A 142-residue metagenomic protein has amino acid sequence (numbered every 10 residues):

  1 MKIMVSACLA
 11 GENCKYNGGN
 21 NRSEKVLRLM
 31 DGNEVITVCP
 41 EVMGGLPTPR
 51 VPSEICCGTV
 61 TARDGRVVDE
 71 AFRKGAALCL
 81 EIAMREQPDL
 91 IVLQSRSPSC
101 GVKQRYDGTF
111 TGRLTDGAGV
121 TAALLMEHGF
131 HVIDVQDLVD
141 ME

Functional and structural regions predicted by a protein language model:
M1-M4: Extreme N-terminal starter segment of soluble prokaryotic enzymes
C8, Q94-S97, D137: Short, well-ordered beta-to-alpha junction loops that form the rim of enzyme active sites and present histidine/acidic
G11-G18: Short N-terminal binding/cap micro-motifs at the start of the first secondary-structure element
N13, M43, S53-I82, E86 (+1 more regions): Divalent-metal-activated hydrolytic enzyme cores
N21-A62: Short, surface-exposed acidic-centric catalytic microdomains
R22-V35, G75-L90: Short amphipathic alpha-helices and their capping/turn segments at secondary-structure boundaries
G45-L46, P98-G101, D140: Short, active-site-adjacent cap segments at secondary-structure transitions
Q94-R105, T109: Internal, conserved structured core segments that host functional sites
